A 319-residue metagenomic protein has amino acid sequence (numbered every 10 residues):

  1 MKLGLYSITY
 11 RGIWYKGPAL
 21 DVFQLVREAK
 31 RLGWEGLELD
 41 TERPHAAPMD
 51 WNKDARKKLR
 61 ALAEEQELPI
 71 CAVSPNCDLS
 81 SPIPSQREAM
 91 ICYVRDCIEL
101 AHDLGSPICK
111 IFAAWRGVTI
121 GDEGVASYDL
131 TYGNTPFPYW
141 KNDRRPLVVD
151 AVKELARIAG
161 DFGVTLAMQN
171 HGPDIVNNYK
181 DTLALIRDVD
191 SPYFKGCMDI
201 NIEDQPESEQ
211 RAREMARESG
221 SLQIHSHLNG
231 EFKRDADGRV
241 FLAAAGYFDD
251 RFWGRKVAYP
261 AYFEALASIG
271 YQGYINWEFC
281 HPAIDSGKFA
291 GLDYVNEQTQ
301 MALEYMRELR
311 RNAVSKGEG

Functional and structural regions predicted by a protein language model:
M1-G33, G105-P107, K153, R157 (+1 more regions): Histidine-acidic metal/acid-base catalytic patches
A19-F23, P48-K57, E88-A89, G254-Y259: Aromatic- and glycine-enriched glycan-recognition loops and surfaces that form the carbohydrate-binding subsites
F23, R27, K57-P69, S81-G196: Active-site acidic/histidine proton-transfer and metal-coordination neighborhood in alpha/beta enzyme cores
E35-H45: A short beta-strand-loop structural module common to alpha/beta enzyme folds
E38, A72-S74, K110, A167 (+2 more regions): Conserved beta-strand positions in the central sheet of alpha/beta enzyme cores
R43, W115, G172, F232 (+1 more regions): Flexible, active-site-proximal loop/turn residues at the rims of small-molecule/cofactor binding pockets and catalytic
R43-K53, N76-Y93, G117-W140, D237-F248 (+1 more regions): Surface-exposed, active-site-proximal loop segments in enzymatic domains
N76, G172-P173, I202: Solvent-exposed loop/turn segments at secondary-structure junctions within structured extracellular/periplasmic domains
